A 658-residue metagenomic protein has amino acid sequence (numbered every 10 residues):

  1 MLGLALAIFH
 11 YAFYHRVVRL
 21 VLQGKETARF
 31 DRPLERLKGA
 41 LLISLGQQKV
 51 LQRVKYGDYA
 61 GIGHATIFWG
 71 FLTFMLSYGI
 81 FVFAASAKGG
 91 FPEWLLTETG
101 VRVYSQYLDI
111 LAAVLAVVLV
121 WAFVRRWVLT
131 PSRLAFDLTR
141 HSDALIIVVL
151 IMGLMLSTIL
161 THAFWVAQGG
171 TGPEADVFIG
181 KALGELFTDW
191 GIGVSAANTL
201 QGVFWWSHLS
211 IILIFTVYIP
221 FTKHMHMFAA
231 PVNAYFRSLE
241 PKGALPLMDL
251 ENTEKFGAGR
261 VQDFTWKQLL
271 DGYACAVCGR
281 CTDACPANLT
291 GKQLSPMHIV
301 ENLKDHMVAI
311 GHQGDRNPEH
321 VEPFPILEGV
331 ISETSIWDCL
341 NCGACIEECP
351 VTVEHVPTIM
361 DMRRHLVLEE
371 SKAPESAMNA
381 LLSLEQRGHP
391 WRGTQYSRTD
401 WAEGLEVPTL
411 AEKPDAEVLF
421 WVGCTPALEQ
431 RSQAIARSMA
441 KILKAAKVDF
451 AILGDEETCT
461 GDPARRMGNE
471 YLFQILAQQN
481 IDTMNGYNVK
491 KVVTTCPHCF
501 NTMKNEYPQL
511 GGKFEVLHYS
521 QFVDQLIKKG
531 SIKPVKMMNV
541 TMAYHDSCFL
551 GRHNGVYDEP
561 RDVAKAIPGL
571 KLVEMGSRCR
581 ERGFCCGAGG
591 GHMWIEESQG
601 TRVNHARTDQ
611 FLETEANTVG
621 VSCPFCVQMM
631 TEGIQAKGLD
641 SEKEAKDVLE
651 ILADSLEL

Functional and structural regions predicted by a protein language model:
M1-W121, V128, D263-G272, L294-H298 (+3 more regions): Iron-sulfur-cluster electron-transfer modules
L2-F9, L115-L119, I151-G153, N198-Y235: Alpha-helical membrane-embedded segments
F9-R29, F83-K88, W121-T139, L160-A175 (+3 more regions): Juxtamembrane/interface segments at transmembrane-helix termini
R29-P33, K55-G63, L95-Y107, P131-G153 (+3 more regions): Membrane-interface segments at loop-to-transmembrane junctions
A65-S77, I146-G170: Hydrophobic alpha-helical membrane-insertion segments
A85-V103, F164-Q201: Membrane-interfacial helical/loop segments at transmembrane boundaries in membrane proteins
A175, G202, T216-C339, R387: Ferredoxin-type iron-sulfur electron-transfer modules and their immediate structural context
G184-T199, P246-F256, H355-L658: Iron-sulfur cluster-binding electron-transfer modules in prokaryotic oxidoreductases
